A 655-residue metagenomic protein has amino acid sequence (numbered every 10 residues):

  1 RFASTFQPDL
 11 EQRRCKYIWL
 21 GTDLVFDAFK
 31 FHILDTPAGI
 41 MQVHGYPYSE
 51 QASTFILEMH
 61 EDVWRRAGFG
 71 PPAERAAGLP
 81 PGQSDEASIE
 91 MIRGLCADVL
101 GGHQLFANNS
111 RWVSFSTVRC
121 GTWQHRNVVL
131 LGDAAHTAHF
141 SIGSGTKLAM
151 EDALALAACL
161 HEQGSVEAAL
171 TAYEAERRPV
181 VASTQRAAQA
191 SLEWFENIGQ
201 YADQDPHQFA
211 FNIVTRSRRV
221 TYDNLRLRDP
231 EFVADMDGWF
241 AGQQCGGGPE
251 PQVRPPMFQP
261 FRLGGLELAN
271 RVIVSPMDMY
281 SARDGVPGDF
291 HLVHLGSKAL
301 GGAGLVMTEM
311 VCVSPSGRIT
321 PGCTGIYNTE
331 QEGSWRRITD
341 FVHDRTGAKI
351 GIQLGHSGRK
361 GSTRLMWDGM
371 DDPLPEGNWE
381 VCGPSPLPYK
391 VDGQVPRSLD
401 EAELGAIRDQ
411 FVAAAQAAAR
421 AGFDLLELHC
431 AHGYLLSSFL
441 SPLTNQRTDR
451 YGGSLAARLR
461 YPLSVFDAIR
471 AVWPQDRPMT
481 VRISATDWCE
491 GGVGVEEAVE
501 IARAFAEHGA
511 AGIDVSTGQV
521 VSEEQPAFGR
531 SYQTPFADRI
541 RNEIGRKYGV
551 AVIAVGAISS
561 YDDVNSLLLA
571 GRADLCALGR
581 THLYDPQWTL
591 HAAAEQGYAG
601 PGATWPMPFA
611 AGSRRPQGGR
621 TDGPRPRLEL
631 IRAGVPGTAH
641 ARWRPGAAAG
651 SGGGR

Functional and structural regions predicted by a protein language model:
F2-P37, G302: Central beta-strand plus flanking loop segment that forms part of the substrate or channel wall within the catalytic
W19-G21, I56-L57, R482: Short beta-strand segments
L20, D133, G579: Active-site glycine-centered loops adjacent to acidic/histidine catalytic or metal-binding residues that shape
D27-V113, G164: Conserved FAD/dinucleotide-binding core of flavoprotein oxidoreductases
T36, N109-V118, P251-F261: Short gly/ser/thr-rich secondary-structure transition/capping motifs
R111-A190, W194: Conserved mid-domain beta->alpha element of the FAD-binding
A158-G247: C-terminal helical "tail/cap" subdomain of flavin- and related membrane-associated enzymes
F232-R655: Flavin-dependent oxidoreductase catalytic cores
